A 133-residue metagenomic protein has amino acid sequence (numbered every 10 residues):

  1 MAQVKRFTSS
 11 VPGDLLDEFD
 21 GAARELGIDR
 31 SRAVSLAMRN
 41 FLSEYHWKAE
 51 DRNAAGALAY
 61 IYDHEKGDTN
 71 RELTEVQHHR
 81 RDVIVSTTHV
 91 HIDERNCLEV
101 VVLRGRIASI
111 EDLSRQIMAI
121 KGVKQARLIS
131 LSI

Functional and structural regions predicted by a protein language model:
M1-S10: Short Lys/Arg-rich basic patches
S9-L16, S43-A59: N-terminal short leaders/motifs
G13-R32, L36: Surface-exposed, Lys/Arg-rich phosphate-binding patches that contact polyanionic backbones
A22, F41, V76-H79: Change "in soluble alpha/beta enzymes" to "in soluble alpha/beta proteins
R24, S43, A119: Short polybasic/polar patches that bind polyanions
R30-E50: Short, basic amphipathic alpha-helical segments that act as recognition/interaction helices in nucleic-acid-binding
K48, N53-I133: Short, solvent-exposed charged binding patches
